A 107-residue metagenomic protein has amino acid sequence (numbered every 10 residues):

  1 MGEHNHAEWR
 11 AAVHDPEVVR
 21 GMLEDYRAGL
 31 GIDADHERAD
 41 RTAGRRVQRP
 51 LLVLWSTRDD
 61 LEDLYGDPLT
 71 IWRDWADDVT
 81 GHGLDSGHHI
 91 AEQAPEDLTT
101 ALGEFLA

Functional and structural regions predicted by a protein language model:
M1-W75, T80-G83: Conserved serine/cysteine hydrolase catalytic core
A76-A107: Catalytic active-site module of serine/aspartate enzymes centered on a nucleophile-bearing elbow/loop
